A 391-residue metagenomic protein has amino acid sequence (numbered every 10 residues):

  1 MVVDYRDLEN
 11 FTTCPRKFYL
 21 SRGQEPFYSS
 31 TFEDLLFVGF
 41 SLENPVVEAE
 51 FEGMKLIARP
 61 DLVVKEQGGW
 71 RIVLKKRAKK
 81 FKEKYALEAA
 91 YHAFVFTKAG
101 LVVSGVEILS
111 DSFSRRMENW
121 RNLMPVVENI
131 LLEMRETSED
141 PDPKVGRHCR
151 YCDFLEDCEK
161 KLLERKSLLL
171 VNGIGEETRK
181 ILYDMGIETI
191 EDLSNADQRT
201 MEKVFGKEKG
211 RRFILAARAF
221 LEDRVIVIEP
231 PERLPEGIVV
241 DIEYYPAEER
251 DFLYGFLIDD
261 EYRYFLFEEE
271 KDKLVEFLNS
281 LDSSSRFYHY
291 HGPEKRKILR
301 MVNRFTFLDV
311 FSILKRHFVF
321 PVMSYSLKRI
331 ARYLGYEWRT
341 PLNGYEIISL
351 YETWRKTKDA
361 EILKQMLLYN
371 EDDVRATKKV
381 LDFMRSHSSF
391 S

Functional and structural regions predicted by a protein language model:
M1-G69: Metal-dependent nuclease catalytic cores that hydrolyze phosphodiester bonds in DNA/RNA, characterized by
C14, L62, H92, C152 (+6 more regions): A residue-level signal for conserved active-site and pocket-lining positions in enzyme catalytic cores
K17, L155, P293: Cys/His-rich metal-chelating microdomains
E33-L36, A196-Q198, I214-L215, P341-E352: Short linear loop/turn motifs
V47-A49, I57-V64, W70-R135, F256-I348: Conserved DEDDh/DEDDy metal-dependent 3′-5′ exonuclease domain
K55, K84-Y85, E248-D251: Short glycine/proline-enriched turns and hinge-like loops at secondary-structure junctions
E128-R165, G335-S391: Acidic, Mg2+-coordinating catalytic module of metal-dependent nucleases/exonucleases that use a two-metal-ion mechanism
C158-N172, E176-K271: C-terminal extensions
